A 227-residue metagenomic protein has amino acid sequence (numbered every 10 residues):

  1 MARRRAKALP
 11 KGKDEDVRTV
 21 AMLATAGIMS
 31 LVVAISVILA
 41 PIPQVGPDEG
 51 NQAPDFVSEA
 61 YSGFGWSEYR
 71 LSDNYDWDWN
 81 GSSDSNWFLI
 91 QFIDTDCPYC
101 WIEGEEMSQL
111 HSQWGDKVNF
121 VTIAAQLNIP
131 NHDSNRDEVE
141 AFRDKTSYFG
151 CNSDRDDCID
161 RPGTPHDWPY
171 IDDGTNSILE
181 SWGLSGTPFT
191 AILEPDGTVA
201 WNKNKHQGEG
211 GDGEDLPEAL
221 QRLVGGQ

Functional and structural regions predicted by a protein language model:
M1-S67: N-terminal targeting signals for export/organelle localization
E49, G81-D84, W114-G115, P162-T164 (+1 more regions): Extracellular/periplasmic catalytic domains that process cell-envelope and extracellular macromolecules
D55-F88, S112: A short beta-strand-turn-helix
S72-N74, C97, G197: PAS/PAS-like sensory domain loop/N-cap motif
S85-F88, I93-D96, L127, G186: Short pre-active-site segment immediately N-terminal to redox-active cysteine/selenocysteine motifs in thiol-based
N86, W101-R161, G174-S181: Structural microenvironment flanking redox-active thiols in thiol-disulfide oxidoreductases
C97-W101, T190: The canonical Cys-X-X-Cys-His
D160-D167, I171-V224: Thiol/disulfide oxidoreductase modules built on the thioredoxin-like
